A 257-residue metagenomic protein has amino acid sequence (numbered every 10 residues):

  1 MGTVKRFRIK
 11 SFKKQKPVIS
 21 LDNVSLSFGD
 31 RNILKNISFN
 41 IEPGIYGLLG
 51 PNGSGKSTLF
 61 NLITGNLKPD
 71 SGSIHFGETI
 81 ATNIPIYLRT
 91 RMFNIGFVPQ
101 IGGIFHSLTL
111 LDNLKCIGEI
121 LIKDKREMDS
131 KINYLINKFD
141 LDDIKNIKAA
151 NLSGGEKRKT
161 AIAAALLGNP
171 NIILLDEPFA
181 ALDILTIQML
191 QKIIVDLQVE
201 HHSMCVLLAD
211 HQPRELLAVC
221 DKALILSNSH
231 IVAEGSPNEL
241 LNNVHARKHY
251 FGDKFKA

Functional and structural regions predicted by a protein language model:
I19-L21, L34: Conserved structural motif at the start of ABC-family nucleotide-binding domains
T64: Helix-to-loop junction immediately C-terminal to a conserved catalytic motif
G72-A81, R91-M92: Conserved ABC transporter NBD signature motif
K115, R126-I144, V195: Conserved ABC ATPase "signature" region
K148-L152: Conserved ABC ATPase signature
I173-E177: Catalytic Walker B motif of ABC-type/P-loop ATPase nucleotide-binding domains
